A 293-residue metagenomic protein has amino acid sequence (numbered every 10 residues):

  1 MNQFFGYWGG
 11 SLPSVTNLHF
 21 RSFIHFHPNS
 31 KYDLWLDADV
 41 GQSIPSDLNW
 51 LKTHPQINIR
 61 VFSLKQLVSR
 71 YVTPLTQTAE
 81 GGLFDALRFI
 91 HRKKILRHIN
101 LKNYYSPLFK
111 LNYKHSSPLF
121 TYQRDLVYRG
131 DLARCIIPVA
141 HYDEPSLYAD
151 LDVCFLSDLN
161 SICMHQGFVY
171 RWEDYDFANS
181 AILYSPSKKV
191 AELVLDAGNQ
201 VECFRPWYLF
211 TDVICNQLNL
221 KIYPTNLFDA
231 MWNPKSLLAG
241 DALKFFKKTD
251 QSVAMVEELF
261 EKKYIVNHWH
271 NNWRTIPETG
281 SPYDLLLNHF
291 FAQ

Functional and structural regions predicted by a protein language model:
M1-G130, A149-Q293: Glycosyltransferase-associated regions of secretory-pathway enzymes, highlighting luminal stem/catalytic domains
D131-E144: Small-residue hinge/turn detector
